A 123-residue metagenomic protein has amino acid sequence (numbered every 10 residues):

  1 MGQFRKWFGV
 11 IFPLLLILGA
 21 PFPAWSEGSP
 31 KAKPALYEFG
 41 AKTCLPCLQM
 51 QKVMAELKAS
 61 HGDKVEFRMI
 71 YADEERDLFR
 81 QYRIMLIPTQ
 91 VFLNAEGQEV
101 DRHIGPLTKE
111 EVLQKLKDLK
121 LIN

Functional and structural regions predicted by a protein language model:
M1-I11: Bacterial N-terminal signal peptides that target proteins for export
V10-P21: Bacterial N-terminal signal peptides
F22-P34, R76: A short beta-strand-turn-helix
K33-A35, F39-T43, L86: Short pre-active-site segment immediately N-terminal to redox-active cysteine/selenocysteine motifs in thiol-based
F39, D63-R76: Thiol-based oxidoreductase modules, predominantly thioredoxin-like and allied folds used for disulfide exchange
L48-S60: Typically the conserved alpha-helix immediately C-terminal to a functionally engaged Cys/Sec in thioredoxin-like
Y82-V91: Structural micro-motif
N94-N123: Non-catalytic, surface beta->alpha helical segment in thiol-disulfide oxidoreductase systems
